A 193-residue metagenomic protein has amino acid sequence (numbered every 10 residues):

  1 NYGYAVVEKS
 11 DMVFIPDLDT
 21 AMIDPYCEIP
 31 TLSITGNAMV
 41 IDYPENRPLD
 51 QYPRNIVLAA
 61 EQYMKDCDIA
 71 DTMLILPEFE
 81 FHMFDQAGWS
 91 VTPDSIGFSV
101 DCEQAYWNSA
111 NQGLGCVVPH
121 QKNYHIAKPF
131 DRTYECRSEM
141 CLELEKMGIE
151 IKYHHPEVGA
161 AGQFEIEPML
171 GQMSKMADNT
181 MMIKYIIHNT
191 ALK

Functional and structural regions predicted by a protein language model:
N1-K193: Glycine-rich, acidic/polar active-site loops that bind/position phosphate-bearing ligands
